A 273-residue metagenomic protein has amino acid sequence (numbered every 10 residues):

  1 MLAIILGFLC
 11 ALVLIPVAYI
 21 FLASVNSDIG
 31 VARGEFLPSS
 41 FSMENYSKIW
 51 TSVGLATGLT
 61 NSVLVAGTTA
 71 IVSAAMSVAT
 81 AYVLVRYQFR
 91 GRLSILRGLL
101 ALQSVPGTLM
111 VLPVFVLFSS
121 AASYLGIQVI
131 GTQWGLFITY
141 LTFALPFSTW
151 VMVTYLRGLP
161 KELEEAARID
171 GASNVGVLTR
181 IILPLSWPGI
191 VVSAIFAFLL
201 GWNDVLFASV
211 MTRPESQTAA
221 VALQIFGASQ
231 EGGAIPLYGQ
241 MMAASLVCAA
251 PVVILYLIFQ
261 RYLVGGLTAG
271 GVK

Functional and structural regions predicted by a protein language model:
M1-K273: A hydrophobic, multi-pass inner-membrane permease signature
